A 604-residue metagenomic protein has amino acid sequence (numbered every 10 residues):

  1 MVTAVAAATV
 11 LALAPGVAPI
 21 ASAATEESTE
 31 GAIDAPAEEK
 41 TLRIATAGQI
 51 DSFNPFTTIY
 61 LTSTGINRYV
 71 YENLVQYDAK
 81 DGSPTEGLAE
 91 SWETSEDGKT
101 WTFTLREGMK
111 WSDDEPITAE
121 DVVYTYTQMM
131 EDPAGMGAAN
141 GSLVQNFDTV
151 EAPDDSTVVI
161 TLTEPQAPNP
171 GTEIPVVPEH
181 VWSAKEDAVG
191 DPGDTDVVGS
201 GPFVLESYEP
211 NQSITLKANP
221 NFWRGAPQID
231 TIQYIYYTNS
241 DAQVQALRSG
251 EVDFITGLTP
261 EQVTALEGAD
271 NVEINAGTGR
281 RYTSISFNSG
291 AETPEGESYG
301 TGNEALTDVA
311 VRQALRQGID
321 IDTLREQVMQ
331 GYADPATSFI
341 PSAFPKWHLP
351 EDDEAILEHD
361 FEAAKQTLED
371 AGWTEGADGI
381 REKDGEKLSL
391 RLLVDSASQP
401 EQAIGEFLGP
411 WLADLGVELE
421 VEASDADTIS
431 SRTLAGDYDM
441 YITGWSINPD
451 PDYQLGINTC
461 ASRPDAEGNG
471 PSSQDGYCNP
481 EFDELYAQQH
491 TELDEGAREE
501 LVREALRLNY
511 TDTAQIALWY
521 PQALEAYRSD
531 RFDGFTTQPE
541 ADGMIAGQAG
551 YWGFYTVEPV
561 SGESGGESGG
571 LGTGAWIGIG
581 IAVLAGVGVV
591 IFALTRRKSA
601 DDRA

Functional and structural regions predicted by a protein language model:
M1-A24, W576-R597: Secretory targeting and sorting signals
A24-A35: Cleaved targeting-peptide boundary
A37-T41, G48, Y69, G87-A89 (+13 more regions): Extracytoplasmic
A45-E96, T127, V198: N-terminal lobe/hinge region of extracytoplasmic solute-binding protein
I50-T57, G82-T85, P168-G171, I214-T215 (+4 more regions): Short, solvent-exposed loop/turn elements at domain surfaces
K80, E107-G137, P202-V328, F344-I380 (+2 more regions): Extracytoplasmic/periplasmic ligand-capture domains
T104, A138-A184: Surface-exposed binding/hinge segments that line and control ligand-binding clefts or catalytic entry sites
Y527-G566: Long beta-strand-rich cores associated with HINT superfamily self-processing modules
